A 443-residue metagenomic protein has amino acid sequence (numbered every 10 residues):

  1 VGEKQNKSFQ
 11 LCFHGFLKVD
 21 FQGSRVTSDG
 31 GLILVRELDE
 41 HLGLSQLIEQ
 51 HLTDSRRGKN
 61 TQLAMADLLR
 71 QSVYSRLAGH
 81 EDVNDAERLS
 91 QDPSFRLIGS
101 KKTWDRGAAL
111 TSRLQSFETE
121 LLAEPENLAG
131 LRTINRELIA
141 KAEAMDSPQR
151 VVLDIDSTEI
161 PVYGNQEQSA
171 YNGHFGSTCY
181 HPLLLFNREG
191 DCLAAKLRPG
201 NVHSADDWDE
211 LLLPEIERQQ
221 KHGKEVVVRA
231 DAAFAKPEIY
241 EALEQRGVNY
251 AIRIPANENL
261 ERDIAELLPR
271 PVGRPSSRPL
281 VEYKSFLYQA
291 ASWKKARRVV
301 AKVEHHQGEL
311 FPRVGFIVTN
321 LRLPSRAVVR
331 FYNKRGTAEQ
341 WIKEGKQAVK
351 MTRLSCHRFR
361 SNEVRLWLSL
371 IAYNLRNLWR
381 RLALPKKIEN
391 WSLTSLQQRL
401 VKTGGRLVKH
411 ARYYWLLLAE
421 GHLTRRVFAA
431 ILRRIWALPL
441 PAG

Functional and structural regions predicted by a protein language model:
V1-N201, D206-K221, L243, R380 (+1 more regions): Dynamic "connector" segments at or just before major functional cores
E3-F21, N249-K350, R433-G443: An anionic, glycine-rich sequence signature occurring as long contiguous blocks
L38, A86, S325-V364, L368-W379: Short amphipathic alpha-helical "interface-anchor" segments enriched in bulky aromatics
R150-D154, E225-R229, N249-A251: Structural preference for beta-strand elements that scaffold enzyme active sites
V228-K236, P255-E258: Acidic, metal-coordinating catalytic cores used for nucleic-acid/nucleotide bond scission and strand-transfer chemistry
Y240-N249: Short, surface-exposed basic-aromatic patches at helix termini and helix-loop junctions that form
M351-V427, I431: Basic, amphipathic alpha-helical segments enriched in Lys/Arg and hydrophobic/aromatic residues
